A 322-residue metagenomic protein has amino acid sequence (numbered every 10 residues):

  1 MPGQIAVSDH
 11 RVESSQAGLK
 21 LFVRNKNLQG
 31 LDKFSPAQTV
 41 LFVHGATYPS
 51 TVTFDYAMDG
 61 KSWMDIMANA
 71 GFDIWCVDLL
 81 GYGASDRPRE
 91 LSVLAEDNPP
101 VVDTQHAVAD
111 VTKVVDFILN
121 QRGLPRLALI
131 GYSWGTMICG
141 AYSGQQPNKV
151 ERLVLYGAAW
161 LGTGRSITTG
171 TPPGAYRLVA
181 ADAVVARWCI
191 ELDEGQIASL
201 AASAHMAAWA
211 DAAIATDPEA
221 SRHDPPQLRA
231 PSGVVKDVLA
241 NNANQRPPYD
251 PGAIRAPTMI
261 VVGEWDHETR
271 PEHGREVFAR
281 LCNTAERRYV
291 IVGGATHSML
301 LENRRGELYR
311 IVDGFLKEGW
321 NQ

Functional and structural regions predicted by a protein language model:
M1-S35: N-terminal cap/lid segment of alpha/beta-hydrolase-fold proteins
G30-C76: Short, surface-exposed "cap/lid" segments of acyl-processing enzymes
S50-V52, V77-P99, H297: Glycine-rich "HGGG/HGxG" loop immediately N-terminal to the catalytic nucleophile of the alpha/beta-hydrolase
Q105-R126: Conserved acidic catalytic loop of the alpha/beta-hydrolase fold
L124-G164: Conserved hydrolase catalytic core segment
G164-V261: Alpha/beta-hydrolase
H267-H273: Conserved alpha/beta-hydrolase "acid-adjacent" motif
A295-G306: Catalytic histidine-centered segment of alpha/beta-hydrolase-like enzymes
